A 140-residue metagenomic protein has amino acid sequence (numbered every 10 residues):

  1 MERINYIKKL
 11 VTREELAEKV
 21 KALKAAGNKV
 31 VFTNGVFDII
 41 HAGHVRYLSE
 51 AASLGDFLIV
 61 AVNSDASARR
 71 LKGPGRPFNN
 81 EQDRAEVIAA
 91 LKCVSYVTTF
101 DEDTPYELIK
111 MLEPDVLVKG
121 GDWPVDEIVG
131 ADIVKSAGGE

Functional and structural regions predicted by a protein language model:
M1-E140: Nucleotidyltransferase catalytic core that binds NTPs
